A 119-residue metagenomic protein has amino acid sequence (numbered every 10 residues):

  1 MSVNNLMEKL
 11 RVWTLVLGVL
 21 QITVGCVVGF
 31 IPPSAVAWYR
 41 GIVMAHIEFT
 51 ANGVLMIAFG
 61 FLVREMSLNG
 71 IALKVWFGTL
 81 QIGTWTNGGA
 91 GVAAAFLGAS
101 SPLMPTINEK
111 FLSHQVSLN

Functional and structural regions predicted by a protein language model:
M1-K9: Short, Lys/Arg-rich, polar N-terminal cytosolic tail immediately upstream of the first transmembrane signal-anchor
E8-K9, W13, I71: Juxtamembrane/transmembrane-helix boundary motifs in multi-pass membrane proteins
W13-P32, V43-V63, G78-A95: Hydrophobic cores of alpha-helical transmembrane segments in multi-pass integral membrane proteins
F30-A45, S101-S113: Membrane-interface interhelical loops and short amphipathic "cap" helices that link adjacent transmembrane segments
L62-N119: Membrane-interface helix-loop-helix modules in multi-pass inner-membrane proteins
